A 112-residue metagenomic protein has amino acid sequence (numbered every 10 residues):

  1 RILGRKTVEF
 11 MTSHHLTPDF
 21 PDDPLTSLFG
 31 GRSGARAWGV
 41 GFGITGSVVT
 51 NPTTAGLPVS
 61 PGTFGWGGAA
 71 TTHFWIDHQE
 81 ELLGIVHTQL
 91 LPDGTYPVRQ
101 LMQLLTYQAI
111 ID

Functional and structural regions predicted by a protein language model:
R1-D112: Catalytic loop of the DD-peptidase/beta-lactamase superfamily, centered on the K-T-G motif and neighboring
